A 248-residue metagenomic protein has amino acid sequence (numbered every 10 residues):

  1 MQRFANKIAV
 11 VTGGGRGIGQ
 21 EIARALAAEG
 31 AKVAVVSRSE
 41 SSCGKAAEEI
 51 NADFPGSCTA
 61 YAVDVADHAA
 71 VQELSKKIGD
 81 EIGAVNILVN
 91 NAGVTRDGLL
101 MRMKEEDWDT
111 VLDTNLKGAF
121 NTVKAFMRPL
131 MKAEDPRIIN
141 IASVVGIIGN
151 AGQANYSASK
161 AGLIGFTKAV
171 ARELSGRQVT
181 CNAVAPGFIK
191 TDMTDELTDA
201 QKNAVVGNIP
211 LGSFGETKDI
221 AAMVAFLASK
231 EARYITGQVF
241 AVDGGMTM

Functional and structural regions predicted by a protein language model:
I8, G15-G17: Conserved glycine-rich cofactor-binding loop
E40-S41, A62-L74, E105, D219: The beta1-alpha1 cofactor-binding region of Rossmann-like NAD(H)/NADP(H)-dependent oxidoreductases
L99-L100, K104-L112, T194, V205: Substrate-binding pocket helix/loop in short-chain dehydrogenase/reductase
V123, S159, T167: Active-site helix of classical SDR
R128, R172-G176, R233: Alpha-helical segment proximal to the catalytic Tyr-Lys
D135, S213-V242, T247: C-terminal substrate-recognition "lid" of short-chain dehydrogenase/reductases
S143: Residue(s) in the substrate-gating loop at a strand-loop-helix junction that position the organic substrate next
